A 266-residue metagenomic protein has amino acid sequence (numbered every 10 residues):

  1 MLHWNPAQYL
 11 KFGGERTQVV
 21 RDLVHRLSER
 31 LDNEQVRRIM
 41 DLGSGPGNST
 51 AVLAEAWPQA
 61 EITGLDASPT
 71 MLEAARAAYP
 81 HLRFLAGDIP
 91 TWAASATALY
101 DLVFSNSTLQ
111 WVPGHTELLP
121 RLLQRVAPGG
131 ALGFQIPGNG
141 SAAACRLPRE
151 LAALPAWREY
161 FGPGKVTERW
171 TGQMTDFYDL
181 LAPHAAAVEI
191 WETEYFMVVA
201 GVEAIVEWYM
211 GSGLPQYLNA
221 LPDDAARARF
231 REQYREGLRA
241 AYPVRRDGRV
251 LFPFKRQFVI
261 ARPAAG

Functional and structural regions predicted by a protein language model:
L2-T17: Class I SAM-dependent methyltransferase Rossmann-like catalytic core, especially the SAM/SAH-binding loop
E15-Q35: Conserved alpha-helix/loop element of class I SAM-dependent methyltransferases that forms part of the SAM/SAH-binding
R38-A93: Class I SAM-dependent methyltransferase SAM/SAH-binding core
P46-N48, E168-G266: Conserved Class I S-adenosyl-L-methionine
A94-V103: A short acidic, Gly/Pro-enriched loop at the edge of an enzyme's catalytic core that lines a small-molecule cofactor
L102-H115, G138: A short SAM/SAH-binding and catalytic strip from SAM-dependent methyltransferases
V112-P113, V126-P128: Helix-to-beta-strand junctions that scaffold the AdoMet/dcAdoMet cofactor pocket in Class I SAM-dependent enzymes
T116, L123, A131-A200, A220-L221: Conserved catalytic/acceptor-binding region of the Class I
